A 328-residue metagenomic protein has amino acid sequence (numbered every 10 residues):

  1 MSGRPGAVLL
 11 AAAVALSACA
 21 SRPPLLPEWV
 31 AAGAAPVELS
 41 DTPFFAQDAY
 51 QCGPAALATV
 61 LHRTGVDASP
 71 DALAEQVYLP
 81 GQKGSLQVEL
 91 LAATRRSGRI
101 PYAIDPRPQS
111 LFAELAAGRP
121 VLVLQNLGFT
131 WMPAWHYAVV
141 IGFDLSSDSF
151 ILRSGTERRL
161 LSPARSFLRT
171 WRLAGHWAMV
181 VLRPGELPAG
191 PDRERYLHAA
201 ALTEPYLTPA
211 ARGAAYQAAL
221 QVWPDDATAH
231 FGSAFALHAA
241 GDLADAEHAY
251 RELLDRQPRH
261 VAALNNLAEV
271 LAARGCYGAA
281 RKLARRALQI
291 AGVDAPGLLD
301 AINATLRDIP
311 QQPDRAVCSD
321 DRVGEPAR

Functional and structural regions predicted by a protein language model:
A20-L25, L145-G232, H238, D245: Noncatalytic regulatory segments and standalone regulatory/sensor domains
A20-R107, L111, E186, A200-L202 (+5 more regions): Cysteine-nucleophile protease catalytic domains, especially the papain-like/related folds used in DUB/UBL proteases
I100, I104-R153: Active-site-adjacent substructure of cysteine-protease-like catalytic cores
R193, A227-T228, V261-A262, A295-P296: Helix-start (N-cap) detector for alpha-helical repeat units in TPR-like alpha-solenoids, especially tetratricopeptide
A218-A219, E252-L253, R286-A287: Canonical positions in the second alpha-helix
V222, D255-Q257, I290, D294: Structural marker of alpha-solenoid helical repeat scaffolds
G232, N266, D300-A301: Canonical tetratricopeptide repeat
R281-R328: Terminal, low-structured helical/coil segments at or just beyond the last alpha-helical repeat
